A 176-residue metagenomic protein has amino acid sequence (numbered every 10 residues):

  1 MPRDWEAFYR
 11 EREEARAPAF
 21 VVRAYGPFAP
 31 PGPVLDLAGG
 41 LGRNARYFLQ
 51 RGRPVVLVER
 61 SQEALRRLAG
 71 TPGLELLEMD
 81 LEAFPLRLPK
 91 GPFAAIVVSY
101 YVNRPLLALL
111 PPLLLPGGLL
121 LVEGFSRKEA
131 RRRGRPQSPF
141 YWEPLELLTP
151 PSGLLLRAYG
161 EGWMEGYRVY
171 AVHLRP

Functional and structural regions predicted by a protein language model:
M1-A29: Conserved class I S-adenosyl-L-methionine
G32-G40: Conserved class I S-adenosyl-L-methionine
S61-E63: Conserved SAM/SAH-binding beta-strand->alpha-helix loop
P72-F84: Conserved SAM-binding strand-loop segment of SAM-dependent methyltransferases
L86-A95: A short acidic, Gly/Pro-enriched loop at the edge of an enzyme's catalytic core that lines a small-molecule cofactor
V102-P111: A short, conserved alpha-helix within the catalytic core of class I
G118-K128: Conserved beta-strand signature within the Rossmann-like core of class I S-adenosyl-L-methionine
E161-P176: Core SAM-dependent methyltransferase catalytic element
